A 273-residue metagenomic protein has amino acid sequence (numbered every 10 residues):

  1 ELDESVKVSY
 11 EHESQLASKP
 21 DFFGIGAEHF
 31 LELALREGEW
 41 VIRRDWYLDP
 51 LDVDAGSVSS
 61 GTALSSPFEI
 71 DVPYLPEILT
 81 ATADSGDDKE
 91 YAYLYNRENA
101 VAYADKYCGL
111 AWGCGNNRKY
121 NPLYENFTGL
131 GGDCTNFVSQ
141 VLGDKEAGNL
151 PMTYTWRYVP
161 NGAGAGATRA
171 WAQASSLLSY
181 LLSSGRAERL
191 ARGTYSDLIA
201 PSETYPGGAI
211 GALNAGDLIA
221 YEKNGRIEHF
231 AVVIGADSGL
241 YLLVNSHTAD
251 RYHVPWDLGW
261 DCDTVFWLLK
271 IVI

Functional and structural regions predicted by a protein language model:
E1-L16: Surface-exposed, charged secondary-structure patches
V8, A111, N224-E228, S238-G239 (+1 more regions): Solvent-exposed loop/turn segments at secondary-structure junctions within structured extracellular/periplasmic domains
K19-E77, L242: Short beta-strand edge/turn micro-motifs at domain boundaries
D21, I25, A92-N96, N126-C134 (+2 more regions): Extracytoplasmic/periplasmic, Sec-exported soluble proteins
I42, N136-Q140, D217-Y221, L243-N245: Structural recognition of the beta-strand scaffold that forms the well-ordered cores of secreted hydrolase catalytic
P76-A172: N-terminal capping segments
A163-L243: ...with weaker cross-activation on analogous glycine-rich loops/strands in unrelated enzymes
L240-R251, W256-I273: Low-complexity, Gly/Ser/Thr/Pro-rich intrinsically disordered linker/tail segments
